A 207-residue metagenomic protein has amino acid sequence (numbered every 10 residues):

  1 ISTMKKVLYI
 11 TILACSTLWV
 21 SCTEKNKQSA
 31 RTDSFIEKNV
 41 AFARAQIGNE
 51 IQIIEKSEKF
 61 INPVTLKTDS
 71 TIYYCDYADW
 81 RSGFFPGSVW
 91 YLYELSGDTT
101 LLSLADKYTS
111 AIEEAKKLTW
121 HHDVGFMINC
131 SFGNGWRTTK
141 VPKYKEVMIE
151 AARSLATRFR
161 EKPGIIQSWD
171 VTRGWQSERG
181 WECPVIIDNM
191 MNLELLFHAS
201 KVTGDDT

Functional and structural regions predicted by a protein language model:
I1-S34: Bacterial Sec-dependent N-terminal signal peptides
N26-T207: Glycan-recognition and catalytic cores of secretory/periplasmic carbohydrate-active enzymes
